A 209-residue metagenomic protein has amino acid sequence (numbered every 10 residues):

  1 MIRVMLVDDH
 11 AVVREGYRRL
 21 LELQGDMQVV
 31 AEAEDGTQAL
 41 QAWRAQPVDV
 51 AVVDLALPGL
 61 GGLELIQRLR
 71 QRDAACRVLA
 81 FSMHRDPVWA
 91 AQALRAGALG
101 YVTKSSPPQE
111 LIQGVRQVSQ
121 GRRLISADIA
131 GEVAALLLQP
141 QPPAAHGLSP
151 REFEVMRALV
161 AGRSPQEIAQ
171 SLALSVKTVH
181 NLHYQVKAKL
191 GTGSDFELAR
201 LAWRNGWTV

Functional and structural regions predicted by a protein language model:
V13, P58: The feature encodes the CheY-like receiver
E32-V50: Acidic, metal-coordinating helix/loop segments flanking the phosphotransfer/catalytic sites of two-component signaling
D35-Q38, G61-E64, R85: Acidic catalytic/metal-coordinating carboxylates
Q41, L63-A75: Short amphipathic alpha-helix used as the core "switch/output" element in two-component signaling
D54, S82: Active-site residues of response regulator receiver
V88-R95, G100-E154, F196, R204-T208: Short, flexible helix-to-coil linker/hinge segments that flank and couple to helix-turn-helix
A135, P142-K177: Helix-turn-helix DNA-binding segment
S164-E197: Recognition helix of helix-turn-helix DNA-binding domains
